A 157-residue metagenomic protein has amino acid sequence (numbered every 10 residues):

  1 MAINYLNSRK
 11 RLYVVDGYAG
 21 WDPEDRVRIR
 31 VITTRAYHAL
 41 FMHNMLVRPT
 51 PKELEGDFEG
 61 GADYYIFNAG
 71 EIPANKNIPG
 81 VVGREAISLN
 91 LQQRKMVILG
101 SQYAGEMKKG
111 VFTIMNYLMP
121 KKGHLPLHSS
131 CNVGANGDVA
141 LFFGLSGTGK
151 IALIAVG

Functional and structural regions predicted by a protein language model:
M1-V139: A noncatalytic interaction/capping subdomain that flanks phosphate/NTP-handling catalytic cores
V133-G157: Glycine-rich phosphate-binding P-loop
